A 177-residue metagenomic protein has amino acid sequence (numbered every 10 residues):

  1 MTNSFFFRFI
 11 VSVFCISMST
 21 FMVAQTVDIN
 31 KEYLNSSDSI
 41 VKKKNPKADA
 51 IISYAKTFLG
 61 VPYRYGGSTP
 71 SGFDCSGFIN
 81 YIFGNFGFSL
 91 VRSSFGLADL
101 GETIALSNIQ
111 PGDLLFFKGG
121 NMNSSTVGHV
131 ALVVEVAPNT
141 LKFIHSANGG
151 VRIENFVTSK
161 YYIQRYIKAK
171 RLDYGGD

Functional and structural regions predicted by a protein language model:
M1-I29: Bacterial Sec-dependent N-terminal signal peptides
Q25-K43, V127-D177: Aromatic- and glycine-rich peptidoglycan recognition patches
E32-S68: N-terminal targeting signals for Sec/Tat export/insertion, comprising classic cleavable signal peptides
S39-K42, V61-P111, M122: Catalytic cysteine-centered active-site loop
F58-G60, Q110, T126-G128, P138: Extracytoplasmic
G120-M122, V136: Short polar/acidic secondary-structure junctions
